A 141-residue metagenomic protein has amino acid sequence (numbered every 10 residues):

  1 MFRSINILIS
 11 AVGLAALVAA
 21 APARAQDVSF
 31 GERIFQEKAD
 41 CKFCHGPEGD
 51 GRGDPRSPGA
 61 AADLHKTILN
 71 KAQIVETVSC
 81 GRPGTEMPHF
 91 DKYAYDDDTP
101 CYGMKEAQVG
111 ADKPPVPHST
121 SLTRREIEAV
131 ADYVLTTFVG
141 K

Functional and structural regions predicted by a protein language model:
M1-I7: Positively charged n-region of N-terminal signal peptides that target proteins for export
I9-L17: Bacterial N-terminal signal peptides
A19-D27: Sec/Tat signal peptide C-region and signal peptidase I cleavage site
Q26-E48: Sequence/structural segment immediately N-terminal to covalent heme-attachment motifs in c-type and related
S29-F30, L69, Q73, R82 (+2 more regions): Extracytoplasmic/secreted proteins, especially bacterial periplasmic and envelope-associated proteins
H45, S79, V134-F138: Protein kinase-like catalytic domain
E48-V109: Gly/Gly-Pro-rich "capping" loops immediately C-terminal to redox-active cysteine motifs in periplasmic/lumenal
D97-K141: C-terminal capping alpha-helices of c-type cytochrome domains
